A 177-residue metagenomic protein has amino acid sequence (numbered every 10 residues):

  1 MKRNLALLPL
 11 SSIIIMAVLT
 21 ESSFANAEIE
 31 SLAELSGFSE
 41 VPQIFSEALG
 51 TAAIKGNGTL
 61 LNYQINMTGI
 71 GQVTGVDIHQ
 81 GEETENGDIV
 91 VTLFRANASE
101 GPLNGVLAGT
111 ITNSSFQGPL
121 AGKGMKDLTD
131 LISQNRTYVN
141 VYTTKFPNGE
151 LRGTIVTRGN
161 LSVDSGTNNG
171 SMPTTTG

Functional and structural regions predicted by a protein language model:
M1-L10: Bacterial N-terminal signal peptides that target proteins for export
R3, I14, S22-F24: Short, intrinsically disordered, low-complexity terminal segments
P9-V18: Bacterial N-terminal signal peptides
E21-V76, Q80-G177: Metal-centered catalytic cores of metalloenzymes
